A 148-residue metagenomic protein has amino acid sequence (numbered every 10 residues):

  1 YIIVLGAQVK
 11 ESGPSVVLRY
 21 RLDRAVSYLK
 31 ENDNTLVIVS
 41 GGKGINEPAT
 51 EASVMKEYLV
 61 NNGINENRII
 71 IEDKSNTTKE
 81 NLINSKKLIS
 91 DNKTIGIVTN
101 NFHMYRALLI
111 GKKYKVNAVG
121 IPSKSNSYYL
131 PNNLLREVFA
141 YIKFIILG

Functional and structural regions predicted by a protein language model:
Y1-L134: A structural signal for short, hydrophobic/glycine-enriched beta-strand patches
L130-G148: A transmembrane-helix-recognition feature enriched in membrane-embedded lipid enzymes and envelope glyco-/phospholipid
